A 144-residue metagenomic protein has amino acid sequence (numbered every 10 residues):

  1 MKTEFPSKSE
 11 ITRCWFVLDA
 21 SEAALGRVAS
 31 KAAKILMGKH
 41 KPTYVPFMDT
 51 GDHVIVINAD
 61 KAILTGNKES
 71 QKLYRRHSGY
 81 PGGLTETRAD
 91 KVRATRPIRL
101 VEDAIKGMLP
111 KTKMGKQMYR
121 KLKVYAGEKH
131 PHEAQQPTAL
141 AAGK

Functional and structural regions predicted by a protein language model:
M1-K106, K113, P131-K144: Ribosome large-subunit tunnel/peptidyl-transferase-proximal elements
P110-M118: Short cationic/low-complexity microdomains
Q117-A134: Internal, active-site/partner-interface "lid" segment
